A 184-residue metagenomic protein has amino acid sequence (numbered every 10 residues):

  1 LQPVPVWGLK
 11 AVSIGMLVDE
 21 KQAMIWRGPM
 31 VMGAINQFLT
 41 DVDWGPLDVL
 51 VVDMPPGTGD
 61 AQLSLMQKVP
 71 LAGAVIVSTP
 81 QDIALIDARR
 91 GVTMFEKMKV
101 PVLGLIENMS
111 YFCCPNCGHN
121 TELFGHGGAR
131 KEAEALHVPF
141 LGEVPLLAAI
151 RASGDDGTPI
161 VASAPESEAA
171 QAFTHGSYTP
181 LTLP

Functional and structural regions predicted by a protein language model:
L1-V49, T58, L71-G73: Nucleotide-state-sensitive switch-loop elements of NTP-binding domains
V12, I35, M54, Q67 (+2 more regions): Glycine-rich phosphate-binding loops of nucleotide-dependent enzymes
S13-I14, I76-T79, L105-I106: Conserved beta-strand segments of the P-loop GTPase G domain that flank and frequently precede/overlap
N36-D43, G59, M66-P70, E96 (+2 more regions): Signal for well-folded cores of large energy- and translation-related assemblies
G57-Q62, A84-D87: Short glycine/serine/threonine-rich phosphate/pyrophosphate-binding segments that cradle anionic phosphate groups
Q62-D82: Inter-motif core of Ras-like GTPase G domains
V92-P180: C-terminal lobe/tail of nucleotide-utilizing enzymes
T182-P184: Hydrophobic heptad-repeat coiled-coil signature
